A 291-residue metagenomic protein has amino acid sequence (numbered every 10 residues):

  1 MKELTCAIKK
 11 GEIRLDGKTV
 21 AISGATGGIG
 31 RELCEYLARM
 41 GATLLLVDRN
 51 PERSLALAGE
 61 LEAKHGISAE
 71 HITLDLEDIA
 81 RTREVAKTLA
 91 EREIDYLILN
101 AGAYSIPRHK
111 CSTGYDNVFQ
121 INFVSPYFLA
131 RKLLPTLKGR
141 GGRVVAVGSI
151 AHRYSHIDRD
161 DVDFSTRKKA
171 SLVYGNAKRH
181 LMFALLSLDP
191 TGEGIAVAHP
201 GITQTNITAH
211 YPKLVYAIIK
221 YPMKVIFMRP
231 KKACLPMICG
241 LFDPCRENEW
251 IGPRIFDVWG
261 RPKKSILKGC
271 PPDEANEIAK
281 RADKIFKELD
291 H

Functional and structural regions predicted by a protein language model:
C6-L45: Canonical Rossmann dinucleotide-binding motif of NAD(H)/NADP(H)-dependent dehydrogenases/reductases, specifically
S23, I94-G102, N122, A146-G148 (+1 more regions): Rossmann-fold scaffold of SDR-type NAD(P)-dependent oxidoreductases
M40-A56: Conserved glycine-rich Rossmann-like NAD(P)H-binding loop of the short-chain dehydrogenase/reductase
A63-A80: Rossmann-fold cofactor-recognition segment
A103-P107, K138, R143-G192, H199-V215 (+1 more regions): Catalytic loop of short-chain dehydrogenase/reductase
P107-I121, T166: Short alpha-helical oligomerization interface
F119-A130, A177, I226-R229: Short alpha-helix in the Rossmann-fold core of NAD(P)-dependent oxidoreductases
V197, Y221-L267, P272-K280, K284-E288: C-terminal helical subdomain
